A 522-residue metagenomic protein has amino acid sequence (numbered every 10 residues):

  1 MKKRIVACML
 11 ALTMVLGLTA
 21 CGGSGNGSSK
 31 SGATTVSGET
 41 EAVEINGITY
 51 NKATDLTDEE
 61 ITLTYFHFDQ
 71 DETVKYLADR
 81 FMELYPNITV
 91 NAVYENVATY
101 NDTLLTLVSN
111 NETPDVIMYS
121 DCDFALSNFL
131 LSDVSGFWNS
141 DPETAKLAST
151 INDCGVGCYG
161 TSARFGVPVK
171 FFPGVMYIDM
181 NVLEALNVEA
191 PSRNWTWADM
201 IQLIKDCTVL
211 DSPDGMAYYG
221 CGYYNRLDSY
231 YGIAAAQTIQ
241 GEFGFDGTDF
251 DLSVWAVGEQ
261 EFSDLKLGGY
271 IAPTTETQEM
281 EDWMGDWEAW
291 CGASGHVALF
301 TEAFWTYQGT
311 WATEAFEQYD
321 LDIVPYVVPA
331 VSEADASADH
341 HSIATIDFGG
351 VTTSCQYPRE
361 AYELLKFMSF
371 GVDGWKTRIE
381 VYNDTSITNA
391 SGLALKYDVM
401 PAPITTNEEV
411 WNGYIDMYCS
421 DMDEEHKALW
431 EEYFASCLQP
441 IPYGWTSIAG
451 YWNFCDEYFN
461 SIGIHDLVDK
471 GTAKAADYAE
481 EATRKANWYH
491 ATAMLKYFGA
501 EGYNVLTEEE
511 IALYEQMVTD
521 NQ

Functional and structural regions predicted by a protein language model:
V36-D55, S120-V175, V324-V327, A336: Hinge/lid segment of periplasmic solute-binding proteins
D58-D69, I88-V93, V116, F165: Short, well-ordered beta-strand elements
R80-S149, E184-N187, E288-L299, A315-Q318: Extracytoplasmic "Venus flytrap"/periplasmic binding protein-like
E83, T89-N91, L186, E314-A402: Extracytoplasmic/periplasmic substrate-recognition and gating elements
L105-L107, D115, P142-V182, Y219 (+2 more regions): A structural signal for short loop-to-beta-strand junctions that line the ligand-binding cleft of periplasmic/secreted
I117, G157-V169, G174, D199-V257 (+2 more regions): Extracytoplasmic/periplasmic solute-binding protein
I204, F245-D282, I323, V327-E333: Glycine-centered hinge/linker elements that transmit conformational signals in sensory and ligand-binding systems
E408-Q522: Conserved C-terminal helix/tail region of periplasmic/extracytoplasmic solute-binding proteins
